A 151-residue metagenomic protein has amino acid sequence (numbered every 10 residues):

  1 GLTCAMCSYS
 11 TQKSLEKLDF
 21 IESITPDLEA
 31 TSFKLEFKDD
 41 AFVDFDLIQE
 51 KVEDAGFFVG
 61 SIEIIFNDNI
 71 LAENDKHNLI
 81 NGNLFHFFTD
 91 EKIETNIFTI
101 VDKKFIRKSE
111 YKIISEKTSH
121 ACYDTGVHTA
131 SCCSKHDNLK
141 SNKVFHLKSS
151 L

Functional and structural regions predicted by a protein language model:
L2-K13: Conserved redox-active cysteine motifs that mediate thiol-disulfide chemistry, especially di-cysteine Cys-X(1-2)-Cys
T11, F45-A55: Short amphipathic alpha-helices in soluble, non-transmembrane regions that often serve as interface/regulatory elements
T11-L28, L35: Short acidic amphipathic segments
E16, F20, E53-G60: Sec-exported extracytoplasmic/periplasmic mature domains
K38-V43: Helix N-cap motif at beta-to-alpha junctions
F57-N138, K143-H146: Thiol/selenol-based redox catalytic cores and closely related redox-interacting motifs
K148-L151: A hydrophobic membrane-anchoring alpha-helix module
